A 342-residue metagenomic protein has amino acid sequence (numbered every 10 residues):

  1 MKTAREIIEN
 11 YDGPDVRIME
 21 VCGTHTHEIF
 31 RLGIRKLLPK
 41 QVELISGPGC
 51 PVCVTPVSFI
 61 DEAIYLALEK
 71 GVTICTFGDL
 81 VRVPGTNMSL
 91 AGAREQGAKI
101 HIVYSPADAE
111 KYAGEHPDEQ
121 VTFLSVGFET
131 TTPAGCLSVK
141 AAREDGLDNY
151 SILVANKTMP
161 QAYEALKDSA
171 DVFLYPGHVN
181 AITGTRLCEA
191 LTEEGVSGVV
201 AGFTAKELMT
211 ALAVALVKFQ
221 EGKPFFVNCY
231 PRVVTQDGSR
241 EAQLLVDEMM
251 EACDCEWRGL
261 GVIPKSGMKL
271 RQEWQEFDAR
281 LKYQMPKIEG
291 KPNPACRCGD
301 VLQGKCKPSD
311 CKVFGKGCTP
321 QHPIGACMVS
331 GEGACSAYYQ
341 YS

Functional and structural regions predicted by a protein language model:
M1-D118, T132, K140, E144-D145 (+4 more regions): Metallocofactor- and cofactor-centric catalytic cores in central/energy metabolism, strongly enriched
R17-I18, Y150, E221-P231, W257 (+2 more regions): Flexible, glycine/charged-enriched surface loops at secondary-structure junctions
I18-E20, H101, T122-S125, S151 (+2 more regions): Short catalytic-loop micro-motif centered on adjacent basic/acidic residues
H25, F128-T130, N156-P160, G177-N180 (+2 more regions): Glycine-rich beta-alpha junction loops
D61, C136, K140, P160-Q161 (+2 more regions): Residues on a specific face of well-ordered alpha-helices
L124, F128-L187: Phosphate/pyrophosphate-binding betaalpha-module
S151, D168-R232: A conserved active-site cap/scaffold subdomain adjacent to cofactor or substrate pockets
T210-D300: Internal helical hairpin/lid segments
